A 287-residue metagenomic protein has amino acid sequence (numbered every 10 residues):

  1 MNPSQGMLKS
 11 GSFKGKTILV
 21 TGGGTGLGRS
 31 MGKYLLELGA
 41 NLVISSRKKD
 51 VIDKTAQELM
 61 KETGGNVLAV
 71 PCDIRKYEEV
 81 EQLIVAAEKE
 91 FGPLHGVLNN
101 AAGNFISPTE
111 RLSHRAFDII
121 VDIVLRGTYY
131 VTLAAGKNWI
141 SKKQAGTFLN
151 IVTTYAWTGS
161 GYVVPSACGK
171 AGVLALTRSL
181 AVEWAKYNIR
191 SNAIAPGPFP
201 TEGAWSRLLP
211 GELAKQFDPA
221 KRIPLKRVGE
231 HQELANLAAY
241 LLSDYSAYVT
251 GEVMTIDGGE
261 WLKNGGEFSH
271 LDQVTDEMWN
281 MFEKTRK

Functional and structural regions predicted by a protein language model:
T17, G22-G26: Conserved glycine-rich cofactor-binding loop
P71-L83, H114, Q232-E233: The beta1-alpha1 cofactor-binding region of Rossmann-like NAD(H)/NADP(H)-dependent oxidoreductases
L98, A185, R190, V249-G251: Short, small/polar-rich loop/turn modules that mediate ligand/substrate recognition or access, typified
P108-T109, S113-V121, P219: Substrate-binding pocket helix/loop in short-chain dehydrogenase/reductase
L112, G159-C168, S179, A204-R207: Active-site loop-to-helix junction immediately N-terminal to the catalytic Tyr of the SDR YXXXK motif in Rossmann-fold
T132, G169, T177: Active-site helix of classical SDR
K137, V182-K186, A247: Alpha-helical segment proximal to the catalytic Tyr-Lys
